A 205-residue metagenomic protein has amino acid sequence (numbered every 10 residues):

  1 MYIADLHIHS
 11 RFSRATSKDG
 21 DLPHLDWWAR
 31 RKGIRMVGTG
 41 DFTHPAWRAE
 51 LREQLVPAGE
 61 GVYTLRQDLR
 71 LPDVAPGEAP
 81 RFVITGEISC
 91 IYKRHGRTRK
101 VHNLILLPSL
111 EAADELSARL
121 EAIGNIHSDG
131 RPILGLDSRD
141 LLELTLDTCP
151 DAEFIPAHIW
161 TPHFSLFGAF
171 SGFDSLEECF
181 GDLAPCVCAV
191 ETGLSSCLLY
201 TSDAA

Functional and structural regions predicted by a protein language model:
M1-S10: Replace "His-x-His-based motif
R11-S13, T39-R48, I91, A112 (+2 more regions): Active-site environment of divalent metal-dependent phosphoester hydrolases
F12-T16, G130-L134, T192-S196: Short, flexible loop segments at the rims of nucleotide/cofactor-binding pockets, characterized by
A15-K18, F167-G168: Short, solvent-exposed loop/turn segments at secondary-structure boundaries
K18-W28: Short, acidic/polar
W27-W47, E153-I155, E191: Divalent metal-dependent hydrolysis catalytic cores, especially in the metallo-beta-lactamase
A49-E191: Extended substrate/RNA-proximal surfaces in nucleic-acid metabolism proteins
Y200-A205: Conserved small/polar residues in nucleotide/adenosyl-binding loops
